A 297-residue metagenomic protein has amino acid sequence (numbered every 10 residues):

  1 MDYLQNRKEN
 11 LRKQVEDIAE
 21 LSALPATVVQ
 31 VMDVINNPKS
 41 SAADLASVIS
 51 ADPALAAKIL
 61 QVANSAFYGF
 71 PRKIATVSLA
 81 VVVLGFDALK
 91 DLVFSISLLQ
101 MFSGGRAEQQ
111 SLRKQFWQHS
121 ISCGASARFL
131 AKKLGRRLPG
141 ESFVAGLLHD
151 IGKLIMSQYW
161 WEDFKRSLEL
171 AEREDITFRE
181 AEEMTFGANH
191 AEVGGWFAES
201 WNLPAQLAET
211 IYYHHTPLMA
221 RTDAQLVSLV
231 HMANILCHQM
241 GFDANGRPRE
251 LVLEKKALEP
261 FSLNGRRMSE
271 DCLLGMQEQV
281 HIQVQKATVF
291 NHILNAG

Functional and structural regions predicted by a protein language model:
M1-K255, L294-G297: Conserved alpha-helical "signature site" that marks functionally important helical segments or helix/loop junctions
M1-L4, S269-G297: Terminal targeting/low-complexity segments that flank the catalytic cores of oxidoreductases
L99, S262-G265, I282: All-alpha prenyltransferase/terpene-synthase fold signal
P139, A205-L207, N264-M276: Short, surface-exposed acidic
M240, A257, S262, Q277-V280: Generic low-complexity, intrinsically disordered sequence content enriched in small uncharged/hydrophobic residues
N245, K255-R266: A hydrophobic, small-residue-rich beta->alpha segment in the mid-to-C-terminal subdomain of diverse proteins
